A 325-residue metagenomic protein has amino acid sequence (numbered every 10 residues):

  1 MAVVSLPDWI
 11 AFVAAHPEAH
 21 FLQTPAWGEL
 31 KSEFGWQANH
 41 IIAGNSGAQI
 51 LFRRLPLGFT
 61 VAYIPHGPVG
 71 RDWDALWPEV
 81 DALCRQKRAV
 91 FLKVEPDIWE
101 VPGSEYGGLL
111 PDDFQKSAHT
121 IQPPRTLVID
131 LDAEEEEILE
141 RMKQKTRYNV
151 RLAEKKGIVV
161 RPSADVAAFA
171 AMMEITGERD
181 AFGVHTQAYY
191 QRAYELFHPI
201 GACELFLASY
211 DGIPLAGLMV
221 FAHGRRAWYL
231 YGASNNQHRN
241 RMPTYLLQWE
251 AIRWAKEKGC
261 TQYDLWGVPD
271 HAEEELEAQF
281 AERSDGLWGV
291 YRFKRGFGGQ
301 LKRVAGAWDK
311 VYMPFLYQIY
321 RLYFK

Functional and structural regions predicted by a protein language model:
A2-G58, P96-V101, G107-R241: A conserved beta-strand-loop-helix scaffold within acyl/acetyltransferase catalytic domains
H16, L30, F34, A38 (+3 more regions): Active-site/acyl-donor-binding loops of N-acyltransferases
P68-P111, Q122: A gly/proline- and charged-residue-enriched helix-loop-helix capping module
W73, W77, T146, Y190 (+1 more regions): Aromatic/hydrophobic pocket-lining residues that form the small-molecule binding cavity in soluble enzyme cores
P78-L83, A193-H198, A202-M313: Aromatic (often tryptophan-rich) hydrophobic motifs at membrane interfaces
